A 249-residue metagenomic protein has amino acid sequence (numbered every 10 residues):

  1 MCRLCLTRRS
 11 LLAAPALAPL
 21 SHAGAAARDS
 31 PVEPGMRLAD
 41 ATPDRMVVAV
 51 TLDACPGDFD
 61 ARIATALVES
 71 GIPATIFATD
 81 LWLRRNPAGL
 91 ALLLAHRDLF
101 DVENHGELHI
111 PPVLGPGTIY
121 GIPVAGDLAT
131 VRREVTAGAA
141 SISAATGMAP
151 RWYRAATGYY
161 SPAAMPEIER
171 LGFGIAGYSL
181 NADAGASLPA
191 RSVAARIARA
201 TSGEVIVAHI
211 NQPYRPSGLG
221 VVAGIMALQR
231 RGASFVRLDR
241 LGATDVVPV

Functional and structural regions predicted by a protein language model:
M1-V50, P56-T65, E69, L90-A91 (+1 more regions): N-terminal pre-catalytic segment of deacetylase/amide-hydrolase enzymes
M46-V47, V68-R191, A200-A208: Metal-dependent polysaccharide deacetylase catalytic core of the NodB/CE4 family, i.e., the active-site-bearing domain
D53-G57, G106-H109: Short glycine-enriched loops at secondary-structure junctions
P56-G57, W82-L83, S161, P213-S217: Alpha-helix N-cap/loop-to-helix initiation residues
A61-R62, A88, A163-P166, L219-A223: Generic recognition of short, well-ordered alpha-helical segments
A190-V193, G220-V221: Charged helix-capping and loop-helix junction motifs
R196-A198: Short amphipathic alpha-helix with an adjacent loop that forms part of the alpha/beta core around
T201-D239: Catalytic grooves of carbohydrate-active enzymes
